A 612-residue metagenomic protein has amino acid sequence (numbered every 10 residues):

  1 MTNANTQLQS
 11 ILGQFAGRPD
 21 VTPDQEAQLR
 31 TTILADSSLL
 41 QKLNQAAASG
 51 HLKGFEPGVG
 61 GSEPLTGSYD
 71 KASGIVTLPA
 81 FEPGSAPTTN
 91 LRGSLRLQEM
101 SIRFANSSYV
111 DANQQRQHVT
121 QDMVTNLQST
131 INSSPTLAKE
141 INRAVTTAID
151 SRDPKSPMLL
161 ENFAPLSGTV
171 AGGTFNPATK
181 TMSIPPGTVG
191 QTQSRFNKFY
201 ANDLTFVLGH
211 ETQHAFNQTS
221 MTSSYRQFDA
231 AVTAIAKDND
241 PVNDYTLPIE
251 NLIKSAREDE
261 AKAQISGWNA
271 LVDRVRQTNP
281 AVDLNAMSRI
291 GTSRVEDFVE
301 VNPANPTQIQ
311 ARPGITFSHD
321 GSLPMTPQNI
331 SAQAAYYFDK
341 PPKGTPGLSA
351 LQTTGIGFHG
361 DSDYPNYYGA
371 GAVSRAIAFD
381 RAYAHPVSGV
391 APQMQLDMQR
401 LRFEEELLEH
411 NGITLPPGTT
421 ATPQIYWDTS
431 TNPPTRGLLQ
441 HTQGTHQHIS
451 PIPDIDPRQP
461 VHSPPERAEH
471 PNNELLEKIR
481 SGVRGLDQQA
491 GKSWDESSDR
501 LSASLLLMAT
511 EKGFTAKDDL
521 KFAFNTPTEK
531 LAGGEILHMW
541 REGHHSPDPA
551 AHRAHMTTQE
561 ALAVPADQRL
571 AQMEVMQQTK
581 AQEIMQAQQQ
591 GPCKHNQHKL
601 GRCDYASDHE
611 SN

Functional and structural regions predicted by a protein language model:
M1-N3, A263, Q590-N612: Non-Sec secretion/translocation targeting segments of pathogen effectors
T22-A72, A80-E82, A105-I184: Auxiliary, metal-adjacent structural segments of Zn-dependent hydrolase domains
Q193-K198, N202, I249-R257: Second-shell loop/turn segments in exported
N202-T219: Active-site recognition of the HExxH zinc-binding catalytic motif
Q218-A256: Post-HEXXH active-site segment of zinc metalloproteases
N243-Q310: Metalloprotease/metallohydrolase-associated module, dominated by Zn2+-dependent proteases
V295-V461: Pan-zinc metallopeptidase signature
Q399, P460-D548, P565-M585: Extended non-globular interaction regions in eukaryotic gene-expression and organellar proteins
